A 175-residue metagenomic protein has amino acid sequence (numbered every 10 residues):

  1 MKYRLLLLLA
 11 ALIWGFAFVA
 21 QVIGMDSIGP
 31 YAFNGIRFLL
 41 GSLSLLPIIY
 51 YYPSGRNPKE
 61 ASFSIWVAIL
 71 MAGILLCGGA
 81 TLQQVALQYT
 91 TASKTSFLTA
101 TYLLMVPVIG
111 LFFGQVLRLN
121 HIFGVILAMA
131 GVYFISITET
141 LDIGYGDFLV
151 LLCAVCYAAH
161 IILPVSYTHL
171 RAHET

Functional and structural regions predicted by a protein language model:
M1-G35, I74, G78, L82 (+1 more regions): Glycine-/small-residue-enriched transmembrane alpha-helix faces in small-molecule transporters and effluxers
I13, A17-F18, L46-T99, F134: Specific transmembrane alpha-helical segments of multi-pass solute transporters/efflux pumps, especially DMT/EamA
G24, F33, R37, A86 (+3 more regions): Hydrophobic/aromatic residues within transmembrane alpha-helices of multi-pass small-molecule transporters
A32-I36, Y89-T101, G144-D147: Replace "multi-pass membrane enzymes" with "multi-pass membrane proteins
G35, L39-L43, L98-M105, L152-C156: Membrane-embedded alpha-helical segments of multi-pass membrane proteins, especially the transmembrane helices
S44, I48-Y51, Y102-F123: C-terminal transmembrane-helix exit sites in multi-pass transporters
L45, L117-I137, L149, C153 (+1 more regions): Hydrophobic transmembrane alpha-helices of multi-pass small-molecule transport proteins
T168-T175: Conserved small/polar residues in nucleotide/adenosyl-binding loops
